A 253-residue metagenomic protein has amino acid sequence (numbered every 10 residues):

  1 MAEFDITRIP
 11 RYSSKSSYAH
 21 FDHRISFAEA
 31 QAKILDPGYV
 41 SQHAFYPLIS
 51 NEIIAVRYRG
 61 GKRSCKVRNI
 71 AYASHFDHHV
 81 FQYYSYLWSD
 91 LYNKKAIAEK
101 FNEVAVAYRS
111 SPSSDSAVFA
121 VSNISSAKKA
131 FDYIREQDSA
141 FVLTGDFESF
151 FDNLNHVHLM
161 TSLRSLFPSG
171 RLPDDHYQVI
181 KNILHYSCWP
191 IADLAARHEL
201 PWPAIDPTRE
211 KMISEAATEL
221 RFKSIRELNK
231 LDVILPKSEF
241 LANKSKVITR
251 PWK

Functional and structural regions predicted by a protein language model:
M1-C65: Non-catalytic, polymerase-adjacent accessory regions of viral genome-replication enzymes
D36-Y39, A73-S74, F131-E136: A general structural signal for short secondary-structure junctions and capping/turn motifs
L48-Q82, E99-F119, E199-K253: Short, conserved non-catalytic motifs in the polymerase core
R59-G60, K94-I97, N153-H156: Short, conserved acidic/polar surface loops in the N-terminal third of protein domains
V67-I70, I124-F131, T144: Short alpha-helical segments and helix-capping/turn motifs at coil-helix boundaries
D77-Y86, V157, Y177: Non-catalytic, well-ordered alpha-helical scaffold segments
Y86-D138: Well-ordered mid-protein domain cores that form the structural environment of catalytic cofactors
Y133-K253: Conserved polymerase palm-domain catalytic core
